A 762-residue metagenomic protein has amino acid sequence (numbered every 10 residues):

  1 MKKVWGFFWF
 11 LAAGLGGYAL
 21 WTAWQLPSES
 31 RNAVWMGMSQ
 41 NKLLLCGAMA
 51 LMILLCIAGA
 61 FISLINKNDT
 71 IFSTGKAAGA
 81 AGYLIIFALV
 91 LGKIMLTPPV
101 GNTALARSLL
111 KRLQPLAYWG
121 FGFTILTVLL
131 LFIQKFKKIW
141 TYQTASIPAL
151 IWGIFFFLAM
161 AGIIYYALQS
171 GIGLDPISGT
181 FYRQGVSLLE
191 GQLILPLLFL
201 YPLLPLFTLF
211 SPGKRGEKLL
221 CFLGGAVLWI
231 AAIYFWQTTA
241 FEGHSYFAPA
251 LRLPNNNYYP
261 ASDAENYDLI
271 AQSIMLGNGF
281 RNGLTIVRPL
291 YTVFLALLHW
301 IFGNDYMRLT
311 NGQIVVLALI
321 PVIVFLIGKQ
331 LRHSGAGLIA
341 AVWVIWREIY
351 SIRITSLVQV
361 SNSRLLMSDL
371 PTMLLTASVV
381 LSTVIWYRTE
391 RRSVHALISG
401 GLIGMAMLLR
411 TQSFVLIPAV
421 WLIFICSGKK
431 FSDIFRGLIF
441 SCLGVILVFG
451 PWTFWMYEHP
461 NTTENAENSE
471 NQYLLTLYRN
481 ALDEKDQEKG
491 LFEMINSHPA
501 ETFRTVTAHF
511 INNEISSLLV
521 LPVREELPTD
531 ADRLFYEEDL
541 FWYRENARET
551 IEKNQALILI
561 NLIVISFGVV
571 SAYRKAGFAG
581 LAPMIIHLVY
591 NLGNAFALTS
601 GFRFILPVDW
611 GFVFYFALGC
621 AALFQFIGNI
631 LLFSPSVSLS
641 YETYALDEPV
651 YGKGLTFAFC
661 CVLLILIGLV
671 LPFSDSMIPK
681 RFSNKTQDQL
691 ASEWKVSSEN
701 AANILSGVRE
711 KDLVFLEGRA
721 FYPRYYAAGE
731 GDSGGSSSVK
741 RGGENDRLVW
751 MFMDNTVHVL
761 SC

Functional and structural regions predicted by a protein language model:
M1-G16, Q40-V90, L110-Y165, T180-A248 (+1 more regions): Start-transfer (signal-anchor) and selected internal transmembrane alpha helices of multi-pass inner/ER membrane
W236-I270, F280-L297, G303-M307, T462-A466: Extracytoplasmic catalytic/substrate-binding loops of multi-pass membrane glycan-assembly enzymes
R252, N256, D263, R479-V570: Lumenal/periplasmic acceptor-binding loop at the mouth of the active site in multi-pass, GT-C-fold membrane enzymes
I274, M373-A396, F424, G428: Membrane-interface transmembrane helices that cradle and orient dolichyl/undecaprenyl
R308-G335, S378-S382, I563-V570: Transmembrane-helix motifs of polytopic, lipid-linked glycan transferases
V324-L357, M373-L374, E390, A576-I585: Transmembrane-helix signature of polytopic, membrane-embedded enzymes that assemble or transfer cell-envelope glycans
H395-R410, V420-L422, G444-V448: Membrane-interface alpha helices of multi-pass inner-membrane proteins
L416-I446: Perimembrane helix-loop-helix junctions
